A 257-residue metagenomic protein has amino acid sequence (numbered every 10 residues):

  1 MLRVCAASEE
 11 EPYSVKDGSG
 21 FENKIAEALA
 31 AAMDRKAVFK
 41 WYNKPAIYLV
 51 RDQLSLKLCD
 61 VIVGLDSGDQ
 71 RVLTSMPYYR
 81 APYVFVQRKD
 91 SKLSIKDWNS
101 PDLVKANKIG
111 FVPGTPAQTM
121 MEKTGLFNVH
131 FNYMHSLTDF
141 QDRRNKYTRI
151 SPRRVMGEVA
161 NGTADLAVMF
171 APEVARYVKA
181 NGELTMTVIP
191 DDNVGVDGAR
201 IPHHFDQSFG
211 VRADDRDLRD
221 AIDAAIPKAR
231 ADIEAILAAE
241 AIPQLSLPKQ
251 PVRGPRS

Functional and structural regions predicted by a protein language model:
M1-R71, K146-R149, A239-E240: Extracytoplasmic small-molecule ligand-binding "clamshell" domains of the periplasmic binding protein/Venus flytrap
L2-S8, P12, W98-N128: Short loop->beta-strand "edge-of-pocket" segments that line small-molecule binding or catalytic clefts across diverse
A7-E10, D66-D69, R80-A81, R88-S91 (+4 more regions): Solvent-exposed coil/turn segments that connect beta secondary-structure elements in extracytoplasmic/periplasmic
A7-S8, R80-K92, D139-Q141, K179-I226 (+1 more regions): Periplasmic-binding protein-like
G20-M33, K89-L93, W98-A117, V196-Q244: Extended ligand-binding regions for polar small-molecule ligands
A26-K36, K40, R80, A117-R149 (+3 more regions): Ligand-binding cleft/hinge of the Venus flytrap
A30-V38, S55, C59, D90 (+8 more regions): Sec-exported extracytoplasmic/periplasmic mature domains
Y48-L49, S55, V63-L73, K123 (+1 more regions): A ligand-binding cleft/hinge motif common to bilobed small-molecule-binding domains
